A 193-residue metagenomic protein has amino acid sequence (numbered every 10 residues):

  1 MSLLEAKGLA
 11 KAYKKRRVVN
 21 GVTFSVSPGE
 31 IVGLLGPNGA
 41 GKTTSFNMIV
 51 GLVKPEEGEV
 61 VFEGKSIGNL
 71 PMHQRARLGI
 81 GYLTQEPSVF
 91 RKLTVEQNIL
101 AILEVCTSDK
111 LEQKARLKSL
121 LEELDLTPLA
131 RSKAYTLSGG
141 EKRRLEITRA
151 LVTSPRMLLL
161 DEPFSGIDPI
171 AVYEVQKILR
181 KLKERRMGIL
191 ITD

Functional and structural regions predicted by a protein language model:
L35-P37: The feature captures the beta-strand-to-loop junction immediately N-terminal to the Walker
V50: Helix-to-loop junction immediately C-terminal to a conserved catalytic motif
G58-S66, L78: Conserved ABC transporter NBD signature motif
L111-L129, K177-R180: Conserved ABC ATPase "signature" region
K133-L137, E141: Conserved ABC ATPase signature
S154: Conserved catalytic motifs of ABC-family nucleotide-binding domains
L158-D161: Catalytic Walker B motif of ABC-type/P-loop ATPase nucleotide-binding domains
